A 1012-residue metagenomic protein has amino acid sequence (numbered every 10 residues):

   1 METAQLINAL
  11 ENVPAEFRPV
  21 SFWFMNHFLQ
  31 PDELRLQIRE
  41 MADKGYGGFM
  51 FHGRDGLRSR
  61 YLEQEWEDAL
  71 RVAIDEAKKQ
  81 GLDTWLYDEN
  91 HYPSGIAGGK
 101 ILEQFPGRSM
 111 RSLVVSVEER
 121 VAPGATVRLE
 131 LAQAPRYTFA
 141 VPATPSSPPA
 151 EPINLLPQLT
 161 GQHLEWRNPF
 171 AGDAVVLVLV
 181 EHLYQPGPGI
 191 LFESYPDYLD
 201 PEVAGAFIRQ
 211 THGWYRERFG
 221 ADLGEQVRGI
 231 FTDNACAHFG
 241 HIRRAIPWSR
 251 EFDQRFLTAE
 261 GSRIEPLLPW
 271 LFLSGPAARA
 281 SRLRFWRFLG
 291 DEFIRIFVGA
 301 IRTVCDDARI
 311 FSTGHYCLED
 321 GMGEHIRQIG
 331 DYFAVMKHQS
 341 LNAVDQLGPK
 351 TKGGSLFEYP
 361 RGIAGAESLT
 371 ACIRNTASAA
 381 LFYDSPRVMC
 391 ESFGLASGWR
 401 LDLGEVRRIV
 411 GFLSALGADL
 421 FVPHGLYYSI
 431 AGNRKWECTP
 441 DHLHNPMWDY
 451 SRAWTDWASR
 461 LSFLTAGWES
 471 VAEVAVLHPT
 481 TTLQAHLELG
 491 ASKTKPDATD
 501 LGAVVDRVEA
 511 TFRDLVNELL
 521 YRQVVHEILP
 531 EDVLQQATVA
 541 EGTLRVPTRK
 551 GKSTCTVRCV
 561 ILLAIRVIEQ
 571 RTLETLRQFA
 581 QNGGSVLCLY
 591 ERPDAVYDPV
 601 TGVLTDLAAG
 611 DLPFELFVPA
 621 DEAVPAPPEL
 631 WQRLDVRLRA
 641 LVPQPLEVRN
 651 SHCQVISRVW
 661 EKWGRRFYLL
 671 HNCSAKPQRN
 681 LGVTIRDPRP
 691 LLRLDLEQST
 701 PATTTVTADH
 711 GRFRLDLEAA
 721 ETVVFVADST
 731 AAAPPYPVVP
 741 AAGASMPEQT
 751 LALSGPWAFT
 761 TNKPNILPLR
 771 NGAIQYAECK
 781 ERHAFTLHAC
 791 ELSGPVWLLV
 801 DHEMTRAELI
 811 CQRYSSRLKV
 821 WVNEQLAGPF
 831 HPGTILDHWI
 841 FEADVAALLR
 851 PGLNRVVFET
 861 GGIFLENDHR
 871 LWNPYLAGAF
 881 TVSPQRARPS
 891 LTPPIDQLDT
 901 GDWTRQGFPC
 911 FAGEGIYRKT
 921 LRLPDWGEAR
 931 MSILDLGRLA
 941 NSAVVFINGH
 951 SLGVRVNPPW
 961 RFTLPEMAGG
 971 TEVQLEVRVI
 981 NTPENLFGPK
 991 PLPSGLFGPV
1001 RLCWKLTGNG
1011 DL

Functional and structural regions predicted by a protein language model:
M1-N12: N-terminal pre-domain segments of enzymes
E2, A15-V20, F24, Q30-L36 (+14 more regions): Carbohydrate-binding surfaces of carbohydrate-active enzymes
R35-D43: Extended, non-globular alpha-helical segments
H52-F170, V176-G205: Acidic/aromatic-lined carbohydrate-recognition and catalytic surfaces of CAZymes acting on diverse glycans
A174-E181, V723-A727, R855-F858, L975-V977: Short, aromatic- and glycine-rich surface loops/edge beta-strands on solvent-exposed regions
L341, Q812-L876, R938-A940, V944-L996: Beta-strand-rich ligand-recognition modules
M931-I933: Repeat-blade elements of multi-bladed beta-propeller folds
